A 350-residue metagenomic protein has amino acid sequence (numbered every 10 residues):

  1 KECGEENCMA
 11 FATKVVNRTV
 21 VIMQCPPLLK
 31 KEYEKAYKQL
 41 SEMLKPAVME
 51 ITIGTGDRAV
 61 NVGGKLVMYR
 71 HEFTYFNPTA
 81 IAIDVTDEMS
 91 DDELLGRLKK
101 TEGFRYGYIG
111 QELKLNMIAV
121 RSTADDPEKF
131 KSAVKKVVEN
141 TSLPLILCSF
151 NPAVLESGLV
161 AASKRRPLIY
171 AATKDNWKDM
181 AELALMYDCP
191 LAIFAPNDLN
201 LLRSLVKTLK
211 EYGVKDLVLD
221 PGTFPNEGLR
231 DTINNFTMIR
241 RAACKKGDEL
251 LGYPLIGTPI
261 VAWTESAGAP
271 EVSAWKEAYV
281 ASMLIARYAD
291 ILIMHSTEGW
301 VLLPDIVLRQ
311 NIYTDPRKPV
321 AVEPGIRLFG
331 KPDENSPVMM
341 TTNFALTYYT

Functional and structural regions predicted by a protein language model:
K1, T79-D84, P337-T342: Short, hydrophobic/glycine-enriched beta-strand segments
E2-K14, W275, L284, L292: Conserved phosphate/anionic-ligand binding catalytic regions in large, soluble enzymes, centered on
G4, V16-V20, L44, L98-I109 (+5 more regions): Structural signal for hydrophobic packing residues in well-ordered secondary-structure cores of soluble enzyme domains
E5-L40: Iron-sulfur (Fe-S) cluster-binding segments and ferredoxin-like electron-carrier domains, especially [2Fe-2S]
N7-F11, V21, A36, E93-K100 (+10 more regions): General structural feature for long, well-ordered alpha-helical segments within catalytic domains of soluble enzymes
P27-H71, N77, W300-S336: Phosphate/pyrophosphate-recognition segments in soluble nucleotide-handling domains
K45-S204: Active-site beta->alpha loop and helix N-cap motifs at the rims of alpha/beta catalytic domains
D175-T350: Catalytic alpha/beta core domains of metabolic enzymes, predominantly
